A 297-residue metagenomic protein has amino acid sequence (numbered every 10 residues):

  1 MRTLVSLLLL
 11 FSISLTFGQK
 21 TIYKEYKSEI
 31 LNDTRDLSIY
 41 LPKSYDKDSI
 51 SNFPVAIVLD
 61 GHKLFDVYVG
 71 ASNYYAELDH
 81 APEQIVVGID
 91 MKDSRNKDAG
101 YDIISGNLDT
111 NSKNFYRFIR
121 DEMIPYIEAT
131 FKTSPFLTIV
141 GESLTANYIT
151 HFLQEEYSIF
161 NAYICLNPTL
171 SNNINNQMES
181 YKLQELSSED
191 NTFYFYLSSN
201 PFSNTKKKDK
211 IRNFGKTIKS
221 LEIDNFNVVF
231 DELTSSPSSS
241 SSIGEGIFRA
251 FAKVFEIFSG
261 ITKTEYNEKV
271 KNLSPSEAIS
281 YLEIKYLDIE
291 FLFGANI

Functional and structural regions predicted by a protein language model:
M1-T21: Bacterial Sec-dependent N-terminal signal peptides
Q19-I297: Non-catalytic cap/lid and distal C-terminal segments of serine-dependent acyl enzymes
